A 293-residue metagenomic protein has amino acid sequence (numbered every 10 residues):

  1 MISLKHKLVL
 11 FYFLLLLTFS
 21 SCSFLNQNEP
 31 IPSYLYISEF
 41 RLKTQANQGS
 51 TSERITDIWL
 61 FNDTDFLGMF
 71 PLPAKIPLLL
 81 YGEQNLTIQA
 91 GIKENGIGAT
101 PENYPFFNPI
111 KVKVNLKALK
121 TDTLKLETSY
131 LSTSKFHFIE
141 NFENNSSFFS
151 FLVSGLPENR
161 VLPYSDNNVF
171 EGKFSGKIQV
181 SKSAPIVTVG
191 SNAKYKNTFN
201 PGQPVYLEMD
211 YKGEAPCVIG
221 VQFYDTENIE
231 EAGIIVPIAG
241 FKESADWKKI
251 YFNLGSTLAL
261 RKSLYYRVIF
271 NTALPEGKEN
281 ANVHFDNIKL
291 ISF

Functional and structural regions predicted by a protein language model:
T18-S21: C-terminal motif of bacterial Sec signal peptides marking the signal peptidase cleavage site
N62, L80-A99: A short, solvent-exposed beta-strand micro-motif common in secreted/extracellular proteins
N95-E127: Structured interaction patches on ligand/partner-binding surfaces of diverse proteins
T123-E158, N282-K289: Extracellular carbohydrate-recognition regions
F142-E143, A193-C217, F252, I288: Extra-cytoplasmic beta-strand recognition segments
N159-T188: Short carbohydrate-recognition loop motifs
Q179-Y206, N228-A239: Secreted extracellular polysaccharide-interacting domains
E230-L264, K278-E279: Extracellular carbohydrate recognition and processing domains and analogous Trp-centered ligand-binding platforms
